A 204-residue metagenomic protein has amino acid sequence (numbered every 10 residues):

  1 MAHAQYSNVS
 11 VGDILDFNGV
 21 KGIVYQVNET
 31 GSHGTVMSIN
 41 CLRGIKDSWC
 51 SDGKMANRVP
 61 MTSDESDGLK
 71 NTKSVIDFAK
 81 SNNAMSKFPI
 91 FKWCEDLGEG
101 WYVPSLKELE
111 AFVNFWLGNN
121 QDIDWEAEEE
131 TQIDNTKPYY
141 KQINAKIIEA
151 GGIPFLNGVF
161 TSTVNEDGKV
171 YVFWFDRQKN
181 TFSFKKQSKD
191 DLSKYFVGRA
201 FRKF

Functional and structural regions predicted by a protein language model:
M1-E99, D191-F204: Short, compositionally biased
N40-P60, E110-D124, G158-T163, D190: Surface-exposed flexible segments
N83, K87-G100, L106-Q178, S183 (+1 more regions): An exposed tryptophan-centered "aromatic clamp" motif
T181-D191: Short proline/glycine-enriched turn/loop segments at secondary-structure junctions
